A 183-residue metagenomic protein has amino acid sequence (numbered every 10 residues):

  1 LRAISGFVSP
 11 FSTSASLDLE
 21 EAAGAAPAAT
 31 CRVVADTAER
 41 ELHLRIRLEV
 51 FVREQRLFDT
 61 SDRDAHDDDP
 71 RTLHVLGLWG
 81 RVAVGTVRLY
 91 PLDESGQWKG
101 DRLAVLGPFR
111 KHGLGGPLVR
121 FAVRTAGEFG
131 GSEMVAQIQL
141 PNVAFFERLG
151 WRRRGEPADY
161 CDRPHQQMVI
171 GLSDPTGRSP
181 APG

Functional and structural regions predicted by a protein language model:
R2-S5, S9-S12: Low-acidity, Ser/Thr- and Arg-rich intrinsically disordered low-complexity segments
P10-V82, D174-G183: Short amphipathic alpha-helix that is part of the acyltransferase structural core
R47, F146, W151: Conserved active-site tyrosine of GNAT-family acetyltransferases
L76, V82-P91, Q97-A104: Conserved beta-strand in the GNAT
P91-D101, R110, Y160-H165: A conserved beta-turn-beta hairpin within the catalytic core of GNAT-like acetyltransferases that forms part
V105, K111-R124: Conserved acetyl-CoA-binding loop-helix of GNAT-fold acetyltransferases
A126-Q139: Conserved GNAT acetyl-CoA-binding A-motif
Q137, R152-V169: Conserved catalytic-core motifs of GNAT/GCN5-like acyltransferases
